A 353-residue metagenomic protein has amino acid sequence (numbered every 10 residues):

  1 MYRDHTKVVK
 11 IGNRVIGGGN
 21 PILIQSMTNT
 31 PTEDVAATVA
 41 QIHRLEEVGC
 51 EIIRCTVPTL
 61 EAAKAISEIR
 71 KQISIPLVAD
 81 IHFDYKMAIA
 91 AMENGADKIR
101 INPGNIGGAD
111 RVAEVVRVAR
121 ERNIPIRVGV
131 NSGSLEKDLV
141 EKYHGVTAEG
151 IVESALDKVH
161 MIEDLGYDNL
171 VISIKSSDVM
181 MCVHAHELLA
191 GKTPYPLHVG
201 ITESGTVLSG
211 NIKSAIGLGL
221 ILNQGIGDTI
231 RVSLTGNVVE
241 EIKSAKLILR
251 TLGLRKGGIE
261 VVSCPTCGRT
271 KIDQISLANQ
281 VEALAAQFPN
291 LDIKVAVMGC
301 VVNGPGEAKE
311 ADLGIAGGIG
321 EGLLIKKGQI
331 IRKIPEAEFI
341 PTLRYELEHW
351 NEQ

Functional and structural regions predicted by a protein language model:
M1-M27, R120, A283: N-terminal amphipathic alpha-helix/helix-capping segment at the start of soluble metabolic enzymes
G19-A37, T56, I75-F83, L139-V152 (+1 more regions): Active-site mouth loops of central-metabolism enzymes
I22-T28, I53-C55, L77-I81, I99-I101 (+6 more regions): Hydrophobic faces of well-ordered beta-strands that scaffold small-molecule active sites in alpha/beta enzyme cores
N29, D34-V35, E46-I69, R100-G108 (+1 more regions): Glycine-rich, proline-tolerant flexible connector loops at the mouths of alpha/beta enzymes
L60-I81, E114-I126, H186-L197, V281-A283: Alpha-helix-loop-beta-strand connector modules within alpha/beta enzyme cores
Q72-I75, E93-I99, R120-N123, A190-P196 (+3 more regions): Glycine-enriched alpha-helix->loop->beta-strand junction motifs that scaffold or abut catalytic
K86-R127: Hydrophobic or amphipathic alpha-helical targeting/insertion segments
N131, L139-A286: Catalytic alpha/beta core domains of metabolic enzymes, predominantly
